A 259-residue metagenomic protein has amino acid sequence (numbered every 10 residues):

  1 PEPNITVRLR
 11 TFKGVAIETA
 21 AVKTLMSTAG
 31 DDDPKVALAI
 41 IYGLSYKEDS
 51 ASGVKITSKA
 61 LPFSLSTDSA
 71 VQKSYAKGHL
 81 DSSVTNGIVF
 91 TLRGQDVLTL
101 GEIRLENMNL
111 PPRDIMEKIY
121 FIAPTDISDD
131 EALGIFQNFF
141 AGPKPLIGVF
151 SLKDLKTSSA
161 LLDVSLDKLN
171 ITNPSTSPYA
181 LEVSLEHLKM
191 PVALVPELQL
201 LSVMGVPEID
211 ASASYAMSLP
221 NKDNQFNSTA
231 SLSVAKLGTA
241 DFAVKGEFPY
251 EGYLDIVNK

Functional and structural regions predicted by a protein language model:
P1-K259: Glycine-rich, small/hydroxylated-residue low-complexity segments
